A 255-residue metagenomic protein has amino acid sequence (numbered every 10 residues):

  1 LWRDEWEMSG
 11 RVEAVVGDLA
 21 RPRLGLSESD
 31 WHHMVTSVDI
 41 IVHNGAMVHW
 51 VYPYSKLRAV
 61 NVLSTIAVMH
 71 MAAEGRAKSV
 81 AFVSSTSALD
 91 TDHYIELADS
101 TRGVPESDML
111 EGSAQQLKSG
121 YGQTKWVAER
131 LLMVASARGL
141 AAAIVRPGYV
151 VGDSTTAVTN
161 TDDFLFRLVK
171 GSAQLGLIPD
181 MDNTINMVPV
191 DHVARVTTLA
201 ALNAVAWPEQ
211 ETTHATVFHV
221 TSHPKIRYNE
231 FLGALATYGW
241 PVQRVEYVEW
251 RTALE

Functional and structural regions predicted by a protein language model:
R3, E7, R11-A14, D108-Q123 (+2 more regions): Catalytic lobes of large eukaryotic enzymes
E5-L63, G75: NAD(P)H-binding glycine-rich loop region in Rossmannoid oxidoreductase-like domains and their noncatalytic homologs
W6-V12, M71-A77, A128-A141: A structural motif corresponding to the C-terminal end of an alpha-helix and its immediate exit/capping segment
S37-V38, H43-W50, Y54-A67, V150 (+2 more regions): C-terminal, well-structured subdomains that either form a transmembrane helix-short loop-helix hairpin in multi-pass
I40-N44, V51-A59, L63-G120, A143 (+1 more regions): Conserved Rossmann-fold NAD(P)-dependent oxidoreductase catalytic core, especially the SDR/UDP-sugar
V62-V68, T124-L132, L168: Conserved catalytic Lys-bearing alpha helix of Rossmann-like short-chain dehydrogenase/reductases
Y94-G103, G120, M133-N186, V190-N203 (+1 more regions): NAD(P)-dependent short-chain dehydrogenase/reductase
A200-E255: Mid/C-terminal beta-alpha module of Rossmann-like enzyme folds, strongest in SDR-family dehydrogenases/epimerases
